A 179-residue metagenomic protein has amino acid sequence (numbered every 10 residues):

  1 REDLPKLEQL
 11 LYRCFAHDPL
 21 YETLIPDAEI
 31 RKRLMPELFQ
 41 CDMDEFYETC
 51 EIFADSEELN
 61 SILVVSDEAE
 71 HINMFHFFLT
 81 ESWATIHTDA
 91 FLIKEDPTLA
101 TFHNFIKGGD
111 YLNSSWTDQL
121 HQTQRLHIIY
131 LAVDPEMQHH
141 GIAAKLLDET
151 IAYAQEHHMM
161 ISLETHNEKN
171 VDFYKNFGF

Functional and structural regions predicted by a protein language model:
R1-Q9, R13, H17, E68: A short beta-loop-alpha structural element at the N-terminal edge of CoA-dependent acyl/N-acetyltransferase catalytic
A28-I52: Active-site rim helix/loop that mediates acceptor-substrate recognition in acyltransferases
D44-S66, D134: Conserved beta-hairpin
I62-A132: Conserved acyl-donor/pantetheine-binding loop and adjacent beta-alpha core of acyl/acetyltransferases and related
R125-L126, A154-H166: Conserved GNAT acetyl-CoA-binding A-motif
I129-Q138, S162-D172: Conserved beta-strand-loop-alpha-helix junction that forms the acyl-donor binding cleft
Y130-V133, H139-A152: Conserved acetyl-CoA-binding loop-helix of GNAT-fold acetyltransferases
A144, E156-H158, N167-F179: Conserved active-site alpha-helix within GNAT-family acetyltransferase domains
